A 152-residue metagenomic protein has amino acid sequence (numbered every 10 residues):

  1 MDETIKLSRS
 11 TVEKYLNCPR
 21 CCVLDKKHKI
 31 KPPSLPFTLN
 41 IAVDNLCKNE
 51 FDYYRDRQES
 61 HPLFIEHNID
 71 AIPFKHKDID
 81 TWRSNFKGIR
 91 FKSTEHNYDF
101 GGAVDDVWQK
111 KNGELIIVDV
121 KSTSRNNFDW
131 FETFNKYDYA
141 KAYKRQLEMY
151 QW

Functional and structural regions predicted by a protein language model:
M1, L24-H28, I79-W82, T123-F128: Short amphipathic alpha-helical segments, especially helix-boundary/capping motifs
M1-P62: Charged, glycine-rich intrinsically disordered N-terminal tails and low-complexity linkers that flank
D2-E3, E13-N17, N68-F74, D80-F86 (+1 more regions): Generic detector of short, locally flexible boundary/turn motifs and exposed helical patches
K6-R9, K14, K26-K31, K48 (+7 more regions): Context-gated lysine
V43-G88: Acidic-basic catalytic patches of nuclease active cores, encompassing PD-(D/E)XK and other metal-cofactor nuclease
W82-W152: Mg2+/Mn2+-dependent nuclease catalytic core
